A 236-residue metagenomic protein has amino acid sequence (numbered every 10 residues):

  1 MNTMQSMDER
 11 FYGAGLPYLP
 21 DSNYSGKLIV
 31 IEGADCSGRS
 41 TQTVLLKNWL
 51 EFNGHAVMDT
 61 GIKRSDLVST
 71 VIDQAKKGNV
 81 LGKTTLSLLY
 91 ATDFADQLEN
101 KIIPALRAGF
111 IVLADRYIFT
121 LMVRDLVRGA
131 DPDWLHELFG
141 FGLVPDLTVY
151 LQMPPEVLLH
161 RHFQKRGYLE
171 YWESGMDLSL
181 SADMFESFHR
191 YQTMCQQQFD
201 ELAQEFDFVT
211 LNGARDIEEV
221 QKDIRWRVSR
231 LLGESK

Functional and structural regions predicted by a protein language model:
N2-S22, K47, F163-K236: NTP-dependent small-molecule kinase module
D21-N48: Walker A (P-loop) phosphate-binding motif
L28-I31, I111, T148: Hydrophobic "anchor" residues on beta-strands that sit immediately upstream of conserved functional sites
S40-V44, D66-S69, Q192-Q197: Short, surface-exposed alpha-helical segments at coil->helix boundaries
F52-L143: ATP-dependent small-molecule kinase phosphotransfer cores that center on conserved nucleotide phosphate-binding segments
T60, L151, L211: Hydrophobic residues at beta-strand termini and immediately following loops that shape nucleotide-binding pockets
R64-D66, I118-F119, M153-L159, I217: Conserved nucleotide-binding/hydrolysis micro-motifs of P-loop NTPases
L121-M194: A glycine- and Lys/Arg-enriched "phosphate-lid" helix/loop adjacent to the NTP-binding pocket of small-molecule kinases
